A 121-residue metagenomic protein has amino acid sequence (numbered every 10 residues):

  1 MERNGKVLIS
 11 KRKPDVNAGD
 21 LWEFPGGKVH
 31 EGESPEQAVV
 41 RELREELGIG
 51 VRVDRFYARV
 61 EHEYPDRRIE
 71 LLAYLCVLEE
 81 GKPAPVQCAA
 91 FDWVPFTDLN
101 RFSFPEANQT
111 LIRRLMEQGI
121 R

Functional and structural regions predicted by a protein language model:
M1-E2, I9, C76-L78, W93: Conserved hydrophobic "DFG−1" position in protein kinase catalytic cores
M1-E23, V51: N-terminal strand-loop-strand
L8, H30, N100: Nucleotide phosphate-binding site architecture
F24-F56, P95: The catalytic Nudix box helix
G50, R59-K82, D92, L115: Active-site-adjacent beta-strand/loop module that shapes the phosphate/pyrophosphate-binding cleft
L75-V77, A84-L115: NUDIX/MutT-family hydrolases
M116-R121: Generic C-terminal helix-cap and adjacent flexible tail
